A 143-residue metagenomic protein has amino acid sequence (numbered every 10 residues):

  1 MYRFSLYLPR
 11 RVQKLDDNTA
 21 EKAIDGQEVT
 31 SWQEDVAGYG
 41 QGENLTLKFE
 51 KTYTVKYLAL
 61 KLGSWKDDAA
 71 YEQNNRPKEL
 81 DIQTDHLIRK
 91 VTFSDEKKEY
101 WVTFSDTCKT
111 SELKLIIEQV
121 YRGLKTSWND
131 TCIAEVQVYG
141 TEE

Functional and structural regions predicted by a protein language model:
M1-K48, E142-E143: Disordered, acidic Ser/Thr/Pro-rich linker "stalks" and the adjacent N-terminal cap of the next globular domain
V12-N18, Q27-E28, K48-Y53, D81-H86 (+1 more regions): A generic short-segment signal for beta-strand/edge and adjacent turn/coil regions
E21-D25, V29, V55, E112 (+1 more regions): A generic alpha-helix preference that emphasizes hydrophobic side chains
I24-G26, D35-V36, A59, T92 (+1 more regions): Residue-level signal for well-ordered alpha-helical segments
Y39-G42, K66-E143: Trp- and acidic/polar-enriched beta-sheet ligand-binding modules for extracellular glycan and matrix recognition
G40-G42, E50-A59, T110: Extended extracellular/luminal ectodomain segments enriched in beta-structured repeat modules
K48, K56-K61, Q83, I116: Beta-strand residues in well-ordered beta-sheet regions across diverse protein folds
Y53-Y71: A short beta-strand element within beta-rich, extracytoplasmic domains of secreted/secretory-pathway proteins
